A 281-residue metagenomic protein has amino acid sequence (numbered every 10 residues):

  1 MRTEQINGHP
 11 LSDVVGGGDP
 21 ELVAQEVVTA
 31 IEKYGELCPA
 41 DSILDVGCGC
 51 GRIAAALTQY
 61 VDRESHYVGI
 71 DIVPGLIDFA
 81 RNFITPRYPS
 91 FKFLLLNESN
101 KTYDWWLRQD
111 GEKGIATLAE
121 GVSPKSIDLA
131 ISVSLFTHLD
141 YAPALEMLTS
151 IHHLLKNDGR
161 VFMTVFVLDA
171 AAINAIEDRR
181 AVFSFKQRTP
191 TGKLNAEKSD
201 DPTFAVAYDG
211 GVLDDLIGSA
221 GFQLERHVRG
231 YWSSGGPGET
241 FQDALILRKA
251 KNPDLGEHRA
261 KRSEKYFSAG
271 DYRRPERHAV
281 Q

Functional and structural regions predicted by a protein language model:
M1-Y34, C50-L57, H66, I70-G121 (+1 more regions): Class I (Rossmann-like) S-adenosyl-L-methionine-dependent methyltransferase catalytic domain, capturing the SAM-binding
A40, I127-D128: Local beta-strand N-terminus motif with an aromatic residue
A40-G49: Conserved class I S-adenosyl-L-methionine
S42, G159-R160: Short glycine-centered segments of the SAM/dcSAM-binding site in methyltransferase folds
I131: A conserved beta-strand element that flanks and buttresses the S-adenosyl-L-methionine
S134-L135: Short catalytic micro-motifs in class I SAM-dependent methyltransferases
L145-N157: A short glycine-rich, Lys/Arg-flanked "PGG" loop and its adjoining helix->strand segment in the class I
